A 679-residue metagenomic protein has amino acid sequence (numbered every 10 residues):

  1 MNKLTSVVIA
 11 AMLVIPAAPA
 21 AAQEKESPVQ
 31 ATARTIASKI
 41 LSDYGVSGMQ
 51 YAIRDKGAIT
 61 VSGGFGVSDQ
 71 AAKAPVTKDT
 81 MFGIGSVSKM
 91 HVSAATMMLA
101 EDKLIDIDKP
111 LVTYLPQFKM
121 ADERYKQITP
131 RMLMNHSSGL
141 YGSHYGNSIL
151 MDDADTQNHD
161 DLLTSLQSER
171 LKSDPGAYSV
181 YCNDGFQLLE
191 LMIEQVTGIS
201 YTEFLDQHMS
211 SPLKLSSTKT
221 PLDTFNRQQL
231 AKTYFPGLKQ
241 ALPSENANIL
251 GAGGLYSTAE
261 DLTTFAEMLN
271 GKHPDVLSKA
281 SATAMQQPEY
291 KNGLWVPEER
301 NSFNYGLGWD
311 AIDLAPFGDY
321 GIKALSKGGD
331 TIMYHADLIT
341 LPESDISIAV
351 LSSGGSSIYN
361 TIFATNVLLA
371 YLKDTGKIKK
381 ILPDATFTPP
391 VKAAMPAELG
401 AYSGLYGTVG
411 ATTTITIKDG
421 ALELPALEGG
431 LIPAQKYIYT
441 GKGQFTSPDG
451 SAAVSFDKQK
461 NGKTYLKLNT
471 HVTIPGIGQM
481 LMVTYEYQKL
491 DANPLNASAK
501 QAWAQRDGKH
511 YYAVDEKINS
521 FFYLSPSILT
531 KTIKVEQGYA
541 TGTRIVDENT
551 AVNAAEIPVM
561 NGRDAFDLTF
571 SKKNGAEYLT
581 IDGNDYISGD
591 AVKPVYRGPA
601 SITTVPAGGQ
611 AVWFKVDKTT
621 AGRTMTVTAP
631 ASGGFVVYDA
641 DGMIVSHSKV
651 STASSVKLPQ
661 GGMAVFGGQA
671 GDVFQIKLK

Functional and structural regions predicted by a protein language model:
N2-A10: Sec-dependent signal peptide recognition, specifically the positively charged N-region followed immediately by
P16-A18: N-terminal signal peptide c-region/cleavage motif recognized by signal peptidases
Q23-I59, D206, E245-K679: Catalytic loop of the DD-peptidase/beta-lactamase superfamily, centered on the K-T-G motif and neighboring
K25-F82, L104-K109, T113, A121 (+1 more regions): Short, conserved catalytic-motif segment at the N-terminal edge
V29, A33, I84, S88 (+8 more regions): Hydrophobic (often cysteine-bearing) scaffold residues that line and stabilize catalytic clefts of nucleotide/cofactor
A31-A37, Y51, G57, M81-L111 (+3 more regions): Active-site SXXK
A58, V67-D69, E123-D337: Short, surface-exposed loop or secondary-structure junction motifs that flank catalytic or metal-binding residues
